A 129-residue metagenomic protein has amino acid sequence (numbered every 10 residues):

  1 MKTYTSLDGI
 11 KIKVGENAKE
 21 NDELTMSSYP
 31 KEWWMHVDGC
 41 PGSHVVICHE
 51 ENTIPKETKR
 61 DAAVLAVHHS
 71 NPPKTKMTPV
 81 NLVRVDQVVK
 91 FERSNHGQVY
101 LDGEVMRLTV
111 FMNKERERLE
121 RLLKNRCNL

Functional and structural regions predicted by a protein language model:
M1-L129: Duplex nucleic acid-engaging cores and interfaces of nucleic-acid transaction enzymes
